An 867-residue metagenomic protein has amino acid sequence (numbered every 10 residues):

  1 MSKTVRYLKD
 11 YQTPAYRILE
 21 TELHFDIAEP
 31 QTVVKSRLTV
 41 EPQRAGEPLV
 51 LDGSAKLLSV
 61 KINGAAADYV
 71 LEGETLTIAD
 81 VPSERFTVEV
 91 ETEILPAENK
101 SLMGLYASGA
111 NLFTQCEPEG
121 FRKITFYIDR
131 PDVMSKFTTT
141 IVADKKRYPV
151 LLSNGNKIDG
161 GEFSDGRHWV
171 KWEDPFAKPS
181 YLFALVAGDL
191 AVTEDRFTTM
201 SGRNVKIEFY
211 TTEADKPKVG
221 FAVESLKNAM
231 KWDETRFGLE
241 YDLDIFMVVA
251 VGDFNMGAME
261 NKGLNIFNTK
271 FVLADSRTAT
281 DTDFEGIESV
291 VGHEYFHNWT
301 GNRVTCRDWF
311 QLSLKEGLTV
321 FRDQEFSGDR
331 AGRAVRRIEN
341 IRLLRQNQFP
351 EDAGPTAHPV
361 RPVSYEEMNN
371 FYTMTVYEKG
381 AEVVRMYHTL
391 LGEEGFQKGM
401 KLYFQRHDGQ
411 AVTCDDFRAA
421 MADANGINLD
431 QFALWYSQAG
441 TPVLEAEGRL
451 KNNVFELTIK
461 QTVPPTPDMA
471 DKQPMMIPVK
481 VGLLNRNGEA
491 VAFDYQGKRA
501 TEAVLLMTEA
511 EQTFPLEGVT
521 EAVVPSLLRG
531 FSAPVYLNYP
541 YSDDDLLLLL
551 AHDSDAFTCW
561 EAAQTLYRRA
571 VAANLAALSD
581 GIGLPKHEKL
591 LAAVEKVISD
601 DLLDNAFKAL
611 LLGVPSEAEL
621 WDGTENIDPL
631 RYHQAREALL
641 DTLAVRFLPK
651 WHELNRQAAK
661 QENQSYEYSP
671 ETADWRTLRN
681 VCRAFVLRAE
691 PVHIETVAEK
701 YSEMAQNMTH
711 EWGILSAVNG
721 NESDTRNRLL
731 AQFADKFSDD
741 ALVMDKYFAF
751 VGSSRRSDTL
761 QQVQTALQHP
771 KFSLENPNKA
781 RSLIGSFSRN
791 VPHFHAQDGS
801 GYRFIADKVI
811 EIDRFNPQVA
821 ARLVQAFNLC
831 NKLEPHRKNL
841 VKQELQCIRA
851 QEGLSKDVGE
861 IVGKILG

Functional and structural regions predicted by a protein language model:
M1-V33, L58, L102, Y106-Q115 (+3 more regions): N-terminal, polar/Ser/Thr-rich
R37-K56, Y127-D129, S135-D144, D415 (+1 more regions): Surface-exposed beta-strand/loop patches in extracellular or lumenal glycoproteins
Q43-A45, D52-S108, D129, S164-D165 (+1 more regions): A surface-exposed beta-strand-loop module
E47, L57-N63, N428-Q431, A439-L527 (+5 more regions): Beta-strand-rich binding/interaction modules
E91-E194, V219-F221, F432, A556-T558: Extended, low-hydrophobicity, Ser/Thr/Pro/Gly-biased non-transmembrane segments
E93-S101, P464-P465, F531-L537: Short acidic/polar inter-strand loop motif in beta-rich domains
W172, S201-I459: Hydrophobic alpha-helical and helix-loop surface patches within well-folded domains that function as non-catalytic
T373-M374, E517-G867: Long, ordered, helix-rich scaffold segments
